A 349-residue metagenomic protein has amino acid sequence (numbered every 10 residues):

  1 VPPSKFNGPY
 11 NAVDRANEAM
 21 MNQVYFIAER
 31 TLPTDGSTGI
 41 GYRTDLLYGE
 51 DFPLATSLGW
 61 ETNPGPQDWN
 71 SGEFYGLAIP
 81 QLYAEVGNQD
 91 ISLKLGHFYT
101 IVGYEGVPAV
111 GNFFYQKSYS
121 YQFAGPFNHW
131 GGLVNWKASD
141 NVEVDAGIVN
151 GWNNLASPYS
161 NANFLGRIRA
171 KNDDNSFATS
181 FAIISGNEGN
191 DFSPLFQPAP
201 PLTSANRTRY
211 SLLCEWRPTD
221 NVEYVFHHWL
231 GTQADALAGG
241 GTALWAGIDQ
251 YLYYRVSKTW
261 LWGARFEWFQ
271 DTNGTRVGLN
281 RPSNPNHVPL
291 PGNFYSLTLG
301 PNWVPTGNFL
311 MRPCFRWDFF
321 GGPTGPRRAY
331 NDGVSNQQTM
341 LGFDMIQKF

Functional and structural regions predicted by a protein language model:
V1, G41-G49, K94-G96, G147 (+3 more regions): Outer-envelope exported proteins of Gram-negative bacteria
V1-N11, D45, D344, F349: N-terminal periplasmic/intermembrane-space "pro-region" immediately following the signal or transit peptide
P2-M20, F52-A170, A178-P200, S211 (+1 more regions): Surface-exposed coil loops of outer-membrane beta-barrel proteins
A12-D51: Glycine- and aromatic-enriched membrane insertion/assembly motifs of diderm outer-membrane and organelle channel
V13, A55, Q67-G72, D173-F349: Outer-membrane beta-barrel pore domains
I27-T31, E85-G87, S92, L133-K137 (+6 more regions): Transmembrane beta-barrel domains of outer membrane proteins
L32-Y42, D90, V102, N141 (+4 more regions): Short loop/turn motifs that connect adjacent beta-strands in outer-membrane beta-barrel proteins
T38-G39, S157-N161, T242-A243: Short glycine/proline-enriched turns and hinge-like loops at secondary-structure junctions
